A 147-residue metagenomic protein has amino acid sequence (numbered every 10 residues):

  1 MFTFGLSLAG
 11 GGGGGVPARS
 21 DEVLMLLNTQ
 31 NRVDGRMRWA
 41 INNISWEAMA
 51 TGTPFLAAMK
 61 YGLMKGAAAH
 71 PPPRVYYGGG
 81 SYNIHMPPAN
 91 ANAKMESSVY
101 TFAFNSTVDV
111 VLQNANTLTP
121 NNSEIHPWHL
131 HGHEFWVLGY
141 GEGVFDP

Functional and structural regions predicted by a protein language model:
M1-P147: Copper-binding active sites and cupredoxin-like electron-transfer domains, recognizing His/Cys-rich ligand loops
